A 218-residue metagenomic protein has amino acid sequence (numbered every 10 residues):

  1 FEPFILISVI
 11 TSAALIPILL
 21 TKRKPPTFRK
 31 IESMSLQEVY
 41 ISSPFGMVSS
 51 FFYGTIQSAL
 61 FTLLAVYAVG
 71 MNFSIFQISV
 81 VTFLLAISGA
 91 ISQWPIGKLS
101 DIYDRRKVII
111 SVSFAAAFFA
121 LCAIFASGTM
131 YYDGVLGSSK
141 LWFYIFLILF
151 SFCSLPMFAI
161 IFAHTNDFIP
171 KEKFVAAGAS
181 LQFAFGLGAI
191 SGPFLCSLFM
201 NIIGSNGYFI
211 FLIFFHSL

Functional and structural regions predicted by a protein language model:
F1-V9, L198-H216: A membrane-interface helix-boundary motif in multi-pass transporters
P3, S8-F28: C-terminal membrane-cytosol helix-exit motif in multi-pass small-molecule transporters
T21-S50: Juxtamembrane intracellular "pre-TM" segments in multi-pass secondary transporters
G46-S49, T55-M71, Q77-V81: Helix-loop boundary and gating motifs at the non-cytosolic
I75, I169-L181: Loop-to-transmembrane helix entry/capping segments in MFS-fold secondary transporters and related SLC/MFSD carriers
S92-D104, M200-N201: Helix-to-loop junctions at the C-terminal end of transmembrane segments in multipass secondary transporters
K107-C122: Structural signature of the two symmetry-related core transmembrane helices
L155-I169: Intracellular juxtamembrane helix-capping segments at the cytosolic ends of symmetry-related transmembrane helices
